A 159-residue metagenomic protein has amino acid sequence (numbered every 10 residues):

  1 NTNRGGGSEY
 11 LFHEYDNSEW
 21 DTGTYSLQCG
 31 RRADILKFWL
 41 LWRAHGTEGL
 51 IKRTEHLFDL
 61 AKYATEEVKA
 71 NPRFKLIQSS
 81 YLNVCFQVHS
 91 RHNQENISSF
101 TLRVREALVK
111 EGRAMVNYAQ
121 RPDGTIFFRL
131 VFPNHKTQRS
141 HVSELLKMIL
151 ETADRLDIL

Functional and structural regions predicted by a protein language model:
N1-P72: Active-site C-terminal subdomain of aminotransferase-like
L40-L41, C85-V88, F128-P133: Short, hydrophobic beta-strand segments
L41, L60-Y63, E67-N71, R103 (+4 more regions): Generic, well-ordered alpha-helical scaffold segments in large soluble proteins
A44-E48, S90-H92, N134-Q138: A generic structural motif
V68-I77, D157-L159: Surface-exposed helix-capping loop/turn segments at secondary-structure junctions
L76-L108: Conserved PLP-binding catalytic core of the aspartate aminotransferase-like
N83, E111-F128: Conserved PLP cofactor-binding pocket of PLP-dependent enzymes
P122-L159: PLP-dependent enzyme catalytic core of the Aspartate aminotransferase-like
